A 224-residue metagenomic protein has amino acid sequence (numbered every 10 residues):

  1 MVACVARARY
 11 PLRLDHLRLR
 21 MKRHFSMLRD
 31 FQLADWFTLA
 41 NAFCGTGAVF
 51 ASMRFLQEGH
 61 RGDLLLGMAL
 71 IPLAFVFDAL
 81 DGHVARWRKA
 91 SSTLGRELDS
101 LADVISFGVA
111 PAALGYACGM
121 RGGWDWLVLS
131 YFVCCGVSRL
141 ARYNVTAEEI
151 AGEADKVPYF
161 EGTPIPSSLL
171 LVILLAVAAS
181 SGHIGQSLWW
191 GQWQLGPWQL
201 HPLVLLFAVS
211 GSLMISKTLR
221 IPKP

Functional and structural regions predicted by a protein language model:
V2-A79, K217-L219: Topogenic membrane-insertion module of multi-pass membrane proteins
V2-S26, K156-P224: C-terminal membrane-associated helical module and adjoining short loops/tails
H16-A42, H83-L101, R142-S167, L219-P224: Interhelical loop and helix-boundary elements at the membrane-water interface of polytopic inner-membrane proteins
S26-W36, G59-D63, R88-L98, M120-L127 (+2 more regions): Membrane-interfacial loop-to-transmembrane-helix junctions in polytopic alpha-helical membrane proteins
D35-L39, F43, A69, W87-Y143: Multi-pass membrane catalytic core of lipid/isoprenoid biosynthesis enzymes
N41, G45-A51, A110, C135-R139 (+2 more regions): Helical transmembrane-bundle signal
G47-A69, I105, V109-S130, L174-H201: Helix-coil boundary and interhelical linker segments in multi-pass alpha-helical membrane proteins
D78, V133-T146, L205-I221: Transmembrane alpha-helical segments that form the membrane-embedded catalytic/substrate-channel core of multi-pass
